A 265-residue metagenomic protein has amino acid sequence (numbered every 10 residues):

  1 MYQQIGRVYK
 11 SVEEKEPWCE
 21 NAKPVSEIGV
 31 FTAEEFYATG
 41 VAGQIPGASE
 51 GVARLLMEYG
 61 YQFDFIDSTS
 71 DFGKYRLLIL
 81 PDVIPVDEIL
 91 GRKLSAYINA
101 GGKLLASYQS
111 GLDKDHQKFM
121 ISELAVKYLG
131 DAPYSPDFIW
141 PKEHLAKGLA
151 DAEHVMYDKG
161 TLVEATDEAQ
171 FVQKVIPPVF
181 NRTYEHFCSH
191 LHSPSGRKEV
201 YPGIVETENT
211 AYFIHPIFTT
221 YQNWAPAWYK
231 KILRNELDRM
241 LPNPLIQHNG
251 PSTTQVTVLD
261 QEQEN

Functional and structural regions predicted by a protein language model:
M1-N265: Carbohydrate-binding surfaces of carbohydrate-active enzymes
